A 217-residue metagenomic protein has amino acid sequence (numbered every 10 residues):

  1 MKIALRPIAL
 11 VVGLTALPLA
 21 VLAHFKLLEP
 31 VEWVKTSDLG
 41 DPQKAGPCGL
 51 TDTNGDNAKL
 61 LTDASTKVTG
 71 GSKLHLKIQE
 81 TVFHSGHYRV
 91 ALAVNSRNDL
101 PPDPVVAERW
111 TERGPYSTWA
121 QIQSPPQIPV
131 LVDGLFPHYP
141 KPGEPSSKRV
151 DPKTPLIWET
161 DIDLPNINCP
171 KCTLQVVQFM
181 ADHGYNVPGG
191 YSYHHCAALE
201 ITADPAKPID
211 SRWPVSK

Functional and structural regions predicted by a protein language model:
K2-A9: Bacterial N-terminal signal peptides that target proteins for export
A4, L14-T15: Hydrophobic alpha-helical transmembrane segments of integral membrane proteins, especially lipid-exposed positions
L10-V11, V21: Cleavable N-terminal signal peptides
L17-A23: Sec/Tat signal peptide C-region and signal peptidase I cleavage site
H24-K217: Structured recognition/catalytic domains enriched at protein termini, typified by the LPMO catalytic fold at the mature
